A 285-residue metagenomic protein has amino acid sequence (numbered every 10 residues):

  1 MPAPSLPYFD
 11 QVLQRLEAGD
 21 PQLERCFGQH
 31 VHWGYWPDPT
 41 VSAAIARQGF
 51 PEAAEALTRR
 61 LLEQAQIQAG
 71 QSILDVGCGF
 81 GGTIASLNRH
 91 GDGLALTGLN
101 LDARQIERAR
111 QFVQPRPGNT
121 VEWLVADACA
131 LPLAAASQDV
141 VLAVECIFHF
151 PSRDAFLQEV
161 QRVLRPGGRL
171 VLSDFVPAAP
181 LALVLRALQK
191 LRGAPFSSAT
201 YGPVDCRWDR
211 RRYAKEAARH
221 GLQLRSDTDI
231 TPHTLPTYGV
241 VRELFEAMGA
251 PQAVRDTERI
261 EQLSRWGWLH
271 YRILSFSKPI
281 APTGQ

Functional and structural regions predicted by a protein language model:
M1-F27: N-terminal auxiliary segments of SAM/dcSAM-dependent transferases
E52-A69: Conserved alpha-helix/loop element of class I SAM-dependent methyltransferases that forms part of the SAM/SAH-binding
L74-A130: Class I SAM-dependent methyltransferase SAM/SAH-binding core
C129-V141: A short acidic, Gly/Pro-enriched loop at the edge of an enzyme's catalytic core that lines a small-molecule cofactor
D154-R169: A short glycine-rich, Lys/Arg-flanked "PGG" loop and its adjoining helix->strand segment in the class I
V171-A194: Conserved class I S-adenosyl-L-methionine
A194-R212: Acceptor-substrate binding/catalytic loop of class I
S226-Q285: Conserved Class I S-adenosyl-L-methionine
